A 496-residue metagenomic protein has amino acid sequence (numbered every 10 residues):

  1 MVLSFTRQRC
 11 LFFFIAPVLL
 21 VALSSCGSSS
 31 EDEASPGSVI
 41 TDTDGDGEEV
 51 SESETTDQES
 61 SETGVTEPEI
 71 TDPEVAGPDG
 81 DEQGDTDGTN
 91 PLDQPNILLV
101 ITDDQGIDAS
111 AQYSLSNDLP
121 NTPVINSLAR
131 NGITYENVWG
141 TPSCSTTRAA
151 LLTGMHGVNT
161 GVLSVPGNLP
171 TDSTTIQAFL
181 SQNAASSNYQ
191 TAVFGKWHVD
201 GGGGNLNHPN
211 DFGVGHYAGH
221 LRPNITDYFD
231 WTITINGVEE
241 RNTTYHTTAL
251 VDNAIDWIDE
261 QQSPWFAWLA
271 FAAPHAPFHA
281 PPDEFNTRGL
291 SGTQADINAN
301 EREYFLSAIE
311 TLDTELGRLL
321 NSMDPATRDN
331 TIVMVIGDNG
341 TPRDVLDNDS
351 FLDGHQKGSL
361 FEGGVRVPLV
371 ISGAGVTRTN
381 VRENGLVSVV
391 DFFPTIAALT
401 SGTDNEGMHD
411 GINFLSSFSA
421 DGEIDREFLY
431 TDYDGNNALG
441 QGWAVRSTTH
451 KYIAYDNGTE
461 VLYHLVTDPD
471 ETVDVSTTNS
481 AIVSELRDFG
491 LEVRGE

Functional and structural regions predicted by a protein language model:
M1-Q8: N-terminal secretory signal peptides that target proteins for export/translocation
V2, G27-S29: N-terminal acidic, proline/glycine-rich, low-complexity intrinsically disordered segments
S4, P17, G84-P95: Extreme N-terminus of proteins, especially the signal/transit-peptide cleavage junction and the first residues
R9-P17: Sec-dependent N-terminal signal peptides
A22-S25: C-terminal motif of bacterial Sec signal peptides marking the signal peptidase cleavage site
S29-N90: Ser/Thr-rich, Pro/Gly/Ala-heavy low-complexity intrinsically disordered linkers and tails of secreted extracellular
N90-Y455, E460, P469-G495: Formylglycine-dependent sulfatase
L465: Phosphate/dinucleotide-binding and metal-coordinating scaffold of catalytic cores in nucleotide-dependent enzymes
